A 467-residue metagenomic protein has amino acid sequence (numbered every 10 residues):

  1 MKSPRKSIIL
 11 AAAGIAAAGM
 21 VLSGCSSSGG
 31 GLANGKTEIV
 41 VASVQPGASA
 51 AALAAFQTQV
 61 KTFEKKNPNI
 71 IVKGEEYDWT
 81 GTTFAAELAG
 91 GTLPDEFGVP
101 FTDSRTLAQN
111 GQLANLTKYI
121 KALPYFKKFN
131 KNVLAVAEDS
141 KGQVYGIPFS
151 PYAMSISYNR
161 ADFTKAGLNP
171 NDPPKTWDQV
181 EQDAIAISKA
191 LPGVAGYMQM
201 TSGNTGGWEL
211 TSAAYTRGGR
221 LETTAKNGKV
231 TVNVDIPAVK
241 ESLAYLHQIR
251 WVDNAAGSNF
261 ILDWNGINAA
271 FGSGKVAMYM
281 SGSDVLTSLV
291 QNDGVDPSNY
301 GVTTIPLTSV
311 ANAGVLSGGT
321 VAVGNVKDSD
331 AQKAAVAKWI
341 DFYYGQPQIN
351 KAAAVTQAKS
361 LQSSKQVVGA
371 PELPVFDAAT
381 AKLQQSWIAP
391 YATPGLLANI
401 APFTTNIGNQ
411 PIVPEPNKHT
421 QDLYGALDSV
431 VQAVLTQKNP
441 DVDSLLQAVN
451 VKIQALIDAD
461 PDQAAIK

Functional and structural regions predicted by a protein language model:
K2-Q109, K121-Y125, P170, A331 (+3 more regions): Conserved N-terminal structural module of periplasmic/extracytoplasmic solute-binding proteins
E75-T83, K175-Q182, N259-G272: Short helix-initiation/N-cap motifs at beta->coil->alpha
A86-E87, P94-D95, L123-D162, A195 (+3 more regions): A structural signal for short loop-to-beta-strand junctions that line the ligand-binding cleft of periplasmic/secreted
F101-A153, E209, A213-T216, N299-T303 (+1 more regions): Hinge/lid segment of periplasmic solute-binding proteins
T117-N130, P173-K175, G196-Q199, G219-E241 (+3 more regions): Short, solvent-exposed loop/beta-turn-alpha elements that line the ligand-binding surface or hinge of extracytoplasmic
S140-F149, M154, D178-T231, A238 (+1 more regions): Extracytoplasmic/periplasmic solute-binding protein
D183-A184, G228-F260, I305: Glycine-centered hinge/linker elements that transmit conformational signals in sensory and ligand-binding systems
V285, L289-D296, A311-L316, V323-G425 (+1 more regions): C-terminal lobe and pocket-closing loops of periplasmic/extracytoplasmic Venus-flytrap solute-binding proteins
